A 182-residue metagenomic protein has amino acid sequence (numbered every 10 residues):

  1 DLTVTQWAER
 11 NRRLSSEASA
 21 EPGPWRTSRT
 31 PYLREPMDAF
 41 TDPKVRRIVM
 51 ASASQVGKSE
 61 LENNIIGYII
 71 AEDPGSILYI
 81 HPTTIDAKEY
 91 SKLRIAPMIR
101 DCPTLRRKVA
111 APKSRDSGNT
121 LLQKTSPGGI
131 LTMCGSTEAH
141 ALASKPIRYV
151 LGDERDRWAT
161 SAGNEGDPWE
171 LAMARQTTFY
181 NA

Functional and structural regions predicted by a protein language model:
D1-A182: Phosphate/NTP-binding elements of NTP-utilizing enzymes
